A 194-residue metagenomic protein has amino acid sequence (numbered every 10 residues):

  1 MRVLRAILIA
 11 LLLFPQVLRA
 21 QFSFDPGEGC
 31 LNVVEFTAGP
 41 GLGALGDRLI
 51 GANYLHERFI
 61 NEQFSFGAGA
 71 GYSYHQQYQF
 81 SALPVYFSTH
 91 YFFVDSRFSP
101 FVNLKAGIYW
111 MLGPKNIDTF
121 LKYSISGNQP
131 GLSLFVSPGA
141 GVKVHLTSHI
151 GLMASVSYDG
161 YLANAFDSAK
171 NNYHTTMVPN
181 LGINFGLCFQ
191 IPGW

Functional and structural regions predicted by a protein language model:
M1-F24: Bacterial Sec-dependent N-terminal signal peptides
R19-F66, G186-W194: Short glycine/proline- and aromatic-enriched beta-strand/turn motifs that initiate or cap beta-hairpins
P26-E28, G43-G46, Q76-A82, S124-L132 (+1 more regions): Replace "Gram-negative outer membrane beta-barrel proteins" with "bacterial and organellar outer membrane beta-barrel
V33-G39, G69-G71, N103-G107, S155-S157: Transmembrane beta-strands of outer-membrane beta-barrel proteins
E35-G39, F120-S126, D167-K170: Extracytoplasmic loops and strand-loop junctions of Gram-negative outer membrane beta-barrel proteins
L55-S137, V144-I150, N184-W194: Gram-negative (and chloroplast) outer-membrane scaffold detector with strong preference for beta-barrel transmembrane
L146-W194: Predominantly the C-terminal beta-signal and adjacent terminal strand-loop region of outer-membrane beta-barrel
